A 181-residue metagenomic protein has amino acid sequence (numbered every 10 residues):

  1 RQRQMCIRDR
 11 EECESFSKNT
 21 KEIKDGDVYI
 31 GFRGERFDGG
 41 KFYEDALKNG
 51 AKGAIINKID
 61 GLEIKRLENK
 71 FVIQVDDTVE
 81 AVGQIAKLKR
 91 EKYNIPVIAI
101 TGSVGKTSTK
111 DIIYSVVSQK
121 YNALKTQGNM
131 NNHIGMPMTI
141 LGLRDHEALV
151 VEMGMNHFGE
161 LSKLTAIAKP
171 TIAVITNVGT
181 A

Functional and structural regions predicted by a protein language model:
R1-Q4, R8-A99, S108-Q119, I134: Short, basic phosphate-binding NTP loop
V79-A181: Phosphate-binding loop of NTP-binding sites
